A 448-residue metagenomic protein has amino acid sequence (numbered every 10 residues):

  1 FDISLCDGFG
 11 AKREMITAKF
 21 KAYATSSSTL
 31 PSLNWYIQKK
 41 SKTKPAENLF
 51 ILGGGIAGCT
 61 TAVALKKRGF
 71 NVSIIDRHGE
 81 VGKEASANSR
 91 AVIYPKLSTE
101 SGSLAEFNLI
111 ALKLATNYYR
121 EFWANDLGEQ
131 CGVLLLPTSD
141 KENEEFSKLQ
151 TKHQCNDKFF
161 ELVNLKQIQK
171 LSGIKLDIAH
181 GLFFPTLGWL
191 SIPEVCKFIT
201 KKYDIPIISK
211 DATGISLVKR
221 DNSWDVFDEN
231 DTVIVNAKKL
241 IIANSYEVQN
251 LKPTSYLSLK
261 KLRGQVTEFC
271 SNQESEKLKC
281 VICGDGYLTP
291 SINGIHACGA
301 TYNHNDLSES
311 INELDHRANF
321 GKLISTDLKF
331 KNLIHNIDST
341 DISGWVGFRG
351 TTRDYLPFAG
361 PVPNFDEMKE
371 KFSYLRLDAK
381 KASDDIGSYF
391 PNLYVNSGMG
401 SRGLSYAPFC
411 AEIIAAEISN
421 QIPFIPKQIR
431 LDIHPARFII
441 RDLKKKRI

Functional and structural regions predicted by a protein language model:
F9, N336-I448: C-terminal catalytic lobe of FAD-dependent flavoproteins
E47-I74: N-terminal Rossmann-like FAD-binding beta1-loop-alpha1 element of flavoenzymes
K67-A87: Glycine-rich FAD pyrophosphate-binding loop
G82, N230-C283, E309-H316, K331-I334: Central helical "cap/lid" subdomain
R90-S172: Dinucleotide-binding Rossmann-like beta1-alpha1 core, especially the glycine-rich loop that anchors the ADP
L97, E274-D385, Y389-P391: Active-site lid/adjacent beta-loop-alpha segment flanking the redox-cofactor pocket in flavoenzymes
T99-E100, N125-L135, F159-K202, P206-S209 (+2 more regions): Helix-loop-beta segment of a Rossmann-like dinucleotide-binding subdomain
I208-W224: A conserved short coil-to-beta-strand element within the FAD-binding core of flavoproteins
